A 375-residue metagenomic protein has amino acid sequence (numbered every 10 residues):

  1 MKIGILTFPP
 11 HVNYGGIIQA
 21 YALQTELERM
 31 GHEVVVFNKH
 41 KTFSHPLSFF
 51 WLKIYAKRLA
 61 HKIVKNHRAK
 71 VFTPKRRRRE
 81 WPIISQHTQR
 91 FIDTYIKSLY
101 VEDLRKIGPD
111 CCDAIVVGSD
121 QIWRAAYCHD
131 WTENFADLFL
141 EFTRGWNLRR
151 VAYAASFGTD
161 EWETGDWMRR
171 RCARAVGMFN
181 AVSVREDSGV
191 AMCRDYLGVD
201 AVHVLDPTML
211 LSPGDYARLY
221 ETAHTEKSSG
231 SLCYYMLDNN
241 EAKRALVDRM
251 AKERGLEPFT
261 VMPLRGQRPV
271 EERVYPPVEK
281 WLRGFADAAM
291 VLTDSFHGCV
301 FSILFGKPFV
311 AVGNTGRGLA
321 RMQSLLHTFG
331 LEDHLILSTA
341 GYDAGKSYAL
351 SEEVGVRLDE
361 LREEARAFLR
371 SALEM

Functional and structural regions predicted by a protein language model:
M1-M375: Active-site anion-handling motifs in enzyme catalytic cores
